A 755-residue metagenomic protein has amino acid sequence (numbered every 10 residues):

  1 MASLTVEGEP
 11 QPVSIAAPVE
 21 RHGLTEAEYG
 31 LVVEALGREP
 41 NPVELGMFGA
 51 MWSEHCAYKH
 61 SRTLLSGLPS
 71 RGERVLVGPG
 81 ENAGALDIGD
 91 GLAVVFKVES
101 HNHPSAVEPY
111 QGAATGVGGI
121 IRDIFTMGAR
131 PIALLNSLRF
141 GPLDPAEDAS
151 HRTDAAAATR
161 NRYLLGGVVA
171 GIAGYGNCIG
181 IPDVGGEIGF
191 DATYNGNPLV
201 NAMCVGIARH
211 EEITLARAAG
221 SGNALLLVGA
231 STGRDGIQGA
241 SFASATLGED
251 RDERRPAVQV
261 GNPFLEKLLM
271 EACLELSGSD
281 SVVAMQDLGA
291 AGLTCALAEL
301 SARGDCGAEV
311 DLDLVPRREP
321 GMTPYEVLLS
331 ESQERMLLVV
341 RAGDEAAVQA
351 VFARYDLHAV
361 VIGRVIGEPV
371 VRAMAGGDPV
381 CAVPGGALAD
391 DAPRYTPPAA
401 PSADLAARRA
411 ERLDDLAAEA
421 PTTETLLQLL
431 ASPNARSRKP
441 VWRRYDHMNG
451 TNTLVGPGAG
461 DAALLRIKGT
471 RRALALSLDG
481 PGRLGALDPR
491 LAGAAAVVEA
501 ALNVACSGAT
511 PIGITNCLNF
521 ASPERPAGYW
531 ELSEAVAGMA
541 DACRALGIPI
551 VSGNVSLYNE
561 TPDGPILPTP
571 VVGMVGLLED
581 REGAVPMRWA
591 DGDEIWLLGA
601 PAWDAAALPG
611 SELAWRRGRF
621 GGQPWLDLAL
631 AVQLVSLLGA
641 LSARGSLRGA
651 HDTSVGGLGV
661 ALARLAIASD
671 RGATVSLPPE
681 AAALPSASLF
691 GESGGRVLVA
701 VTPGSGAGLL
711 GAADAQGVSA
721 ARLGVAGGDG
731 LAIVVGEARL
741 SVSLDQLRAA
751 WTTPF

Functional and structural regions predicted by a protein language model:
A2-T5, P10-H22, E26-Y29, L36-L45 (+9 more regions): Glycine-/charge-enriched secondary-structure boundary and capping motifs
S3, E7, Q11-D90: N-terminal amphipathic, basic-rich helices that act as targeting or association modules
V6, E81-Y355, V365-V370, M374 (+11 more regions): Mobile "lid/hinge" segments at catalytic clefts and subdomain interfaces of large enzymes
G23, P263, A629-V632: Alpha-helix N-cap/helix-start motif at coil-to-helix transitions, marked by capping-box chemistry
A27, L268-E271, Q633: Generic alpha-helical secondary structure signal
W52, C56, L65-T115, G119-I121 (+7 more regions): Non-catalytic terminal/interface segments that mediate subunit docking, oligomerization, and allosteric communication
L226, L476, W596, A721-G724: Hydrophobic/aromatic beta-strand patches that form the interior of the parallel beta-sheet core in alpha/beta enzyme
